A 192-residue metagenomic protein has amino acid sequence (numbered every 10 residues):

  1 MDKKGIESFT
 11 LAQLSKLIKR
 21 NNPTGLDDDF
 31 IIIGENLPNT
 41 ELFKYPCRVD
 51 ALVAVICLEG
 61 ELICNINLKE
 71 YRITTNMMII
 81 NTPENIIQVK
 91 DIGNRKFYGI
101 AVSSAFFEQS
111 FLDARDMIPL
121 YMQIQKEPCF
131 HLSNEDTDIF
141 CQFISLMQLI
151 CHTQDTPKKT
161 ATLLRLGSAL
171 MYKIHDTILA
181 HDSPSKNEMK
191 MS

Functional and structural regions predicted by a protein language model:
M1-N65, K69-Y71: Generic protein-terminus/edge-of-domain signal
K19, P23, V89-T153: A hydrophobic/aromatic-rich effector-binding and dimerization subdomain of bacterial HTH-type transcriptional regulators
R48, I80, A101: Short aromatic/basic micro-patch
V53, I139-L146, L166, L170-K173: Amphipathic, well-ordered alpha-helical segments in soluble domains
L58, T74-T75, P83, G93: A cytosolic small-molecule/anion-sensing beta-strand core signal
I63-N65, N81, I86-I92, Y98: Short beta-strand His + acidic residue motifs that chelate non-heme Fe in jelly-roll/DSBH and cupin folds
L68-I80: Short acidic-glycine-tyrosine-enriched beta hairpin
H131-L132, Q154-L163, I174-S192: Short, Lys/Arg-enriched, Trp-marked, Pro/Gly-tolerant hinge/linker segments that flank
